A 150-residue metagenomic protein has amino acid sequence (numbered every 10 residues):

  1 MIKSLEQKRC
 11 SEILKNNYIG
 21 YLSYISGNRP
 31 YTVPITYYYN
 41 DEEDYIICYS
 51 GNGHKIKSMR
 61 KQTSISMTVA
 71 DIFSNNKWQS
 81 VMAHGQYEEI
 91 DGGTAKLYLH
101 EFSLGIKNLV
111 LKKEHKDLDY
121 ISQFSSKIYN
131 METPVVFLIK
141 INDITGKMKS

Functional and structural regions predicted by a protein language model:
M1-I19: Short, basic/aromatic recognition patches
Q7, N52-G53: Structural motif corresponding to alpha-helix initiation and N-cap regions
N17-G51, M67-T68: Short beta-strand segments
Y18, D44, T63, Q79 (+1 more regions): A generic secondary-structure signal marking the coil-to-beta-strand transition
S26, V69-D71, K140-D143: Short, structured patches in soluble enzyme cores that scaffold and shape functional sites
K55-E88: Helix-adjacent hinge/juxtasegments
Q79-S150: Charged, gly/pro-rich active-site loop segments
